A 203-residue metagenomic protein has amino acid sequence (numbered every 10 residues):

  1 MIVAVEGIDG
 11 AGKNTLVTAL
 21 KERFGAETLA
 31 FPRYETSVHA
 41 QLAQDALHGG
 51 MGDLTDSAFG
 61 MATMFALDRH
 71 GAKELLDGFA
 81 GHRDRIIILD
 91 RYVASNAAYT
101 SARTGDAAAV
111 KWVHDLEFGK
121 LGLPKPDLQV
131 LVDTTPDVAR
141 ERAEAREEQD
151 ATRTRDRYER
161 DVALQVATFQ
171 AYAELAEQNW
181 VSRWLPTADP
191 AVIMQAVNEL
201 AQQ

Functional and structural regions predicted by a protein language model:
M1-I2: Pre-Walker A (Motif I) flank of P-loop NTPase domains
V5: Hydrophobic anchor at the beta1->P-loop junction of P-loop NTPases
I8: P-loop (Walker A) phosphate-binding loop of NTP-binding proteins
A11: ATP-binding Walker
N14: Walker A/P-loop
A19-K21, D137-Q203: NTP-dependent small-molecule kinase module
E27-L121: ATP-dependent small-molecule kinase phosphotransfer cores that center on conserved nucleotide phosphate-binding segments
A94-Q170: A glycine- and Lys/Arg-enriched "phosphate-lid" helix/loop adjacent to the NTP-binding pocket of small-molecule kinases
